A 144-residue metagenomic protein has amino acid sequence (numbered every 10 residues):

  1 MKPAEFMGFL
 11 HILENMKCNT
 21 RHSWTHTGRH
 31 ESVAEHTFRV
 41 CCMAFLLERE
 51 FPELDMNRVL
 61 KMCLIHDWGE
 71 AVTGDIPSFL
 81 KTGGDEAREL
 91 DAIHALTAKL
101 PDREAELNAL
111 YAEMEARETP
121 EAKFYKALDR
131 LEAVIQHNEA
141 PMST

Functional and structural regions predicted by a protein language model:
M1-T144: Active-site helical microenvironments for divalent-metal-assisted chemistry
